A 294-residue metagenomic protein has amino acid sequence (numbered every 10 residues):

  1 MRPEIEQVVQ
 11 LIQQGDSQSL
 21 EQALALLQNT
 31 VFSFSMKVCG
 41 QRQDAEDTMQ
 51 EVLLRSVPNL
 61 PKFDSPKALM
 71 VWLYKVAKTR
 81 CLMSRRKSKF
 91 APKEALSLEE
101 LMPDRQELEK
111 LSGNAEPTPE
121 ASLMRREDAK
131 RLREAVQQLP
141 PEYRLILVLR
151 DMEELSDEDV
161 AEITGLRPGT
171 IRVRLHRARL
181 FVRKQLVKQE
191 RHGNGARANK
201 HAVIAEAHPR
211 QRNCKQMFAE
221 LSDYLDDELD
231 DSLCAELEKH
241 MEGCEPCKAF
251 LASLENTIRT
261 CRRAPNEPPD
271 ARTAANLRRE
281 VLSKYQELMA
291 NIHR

Functional and structural regions predicted by a protein language model:
V9-S33: A short, charge-rich alpha-helical start-of-domain segment used by transcription regulators
Q14-S17, D104, E109-L145, N213-E220 (+1 more regions): Amphipathic alpha-helical segment used for protein-protein interaction
L24-R42, N59, Y74, V136 (+1 more regions): Amphipathic, Lys/Arg- and hydrophobic-enriched alpha-helical face
S33, D47-L54, P58, K67-T79: Structural recognition of an alpha-helix C-terminal capping motif at a helix-to-coil junction
P61-S65, K78-L96, R125, K188-E190: Arg/Lys-rich amphipathic alpha helix in sigma70-family domain 2
Q137-L145, L149-T170, L229-S232: Helix-turn-helix DNA-binding module
T164-K188: DNA-recognition helix of helix-turn-helix
E228-S253, R272: N-terminal amphipathic alpha-helical interaction or autoinhibitory segments
